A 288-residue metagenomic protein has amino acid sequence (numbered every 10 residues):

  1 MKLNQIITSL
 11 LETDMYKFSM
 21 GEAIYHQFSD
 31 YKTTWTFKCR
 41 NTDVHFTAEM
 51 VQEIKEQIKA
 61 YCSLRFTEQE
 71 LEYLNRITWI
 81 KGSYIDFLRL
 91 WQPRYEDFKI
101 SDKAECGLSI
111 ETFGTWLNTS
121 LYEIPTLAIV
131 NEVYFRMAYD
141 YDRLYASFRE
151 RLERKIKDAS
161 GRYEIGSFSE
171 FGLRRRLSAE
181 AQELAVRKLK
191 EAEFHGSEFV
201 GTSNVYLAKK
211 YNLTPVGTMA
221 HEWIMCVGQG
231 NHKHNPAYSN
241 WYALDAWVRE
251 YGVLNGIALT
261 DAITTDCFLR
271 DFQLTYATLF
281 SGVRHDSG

Functional and structural regions predicted by a protein language model:
M1-A243, V248-R249: Ordered alpha/beta subdomains of enzyme catalytic regions
E250-G288: Catalytic core of soluble alpha/beta enzymes
